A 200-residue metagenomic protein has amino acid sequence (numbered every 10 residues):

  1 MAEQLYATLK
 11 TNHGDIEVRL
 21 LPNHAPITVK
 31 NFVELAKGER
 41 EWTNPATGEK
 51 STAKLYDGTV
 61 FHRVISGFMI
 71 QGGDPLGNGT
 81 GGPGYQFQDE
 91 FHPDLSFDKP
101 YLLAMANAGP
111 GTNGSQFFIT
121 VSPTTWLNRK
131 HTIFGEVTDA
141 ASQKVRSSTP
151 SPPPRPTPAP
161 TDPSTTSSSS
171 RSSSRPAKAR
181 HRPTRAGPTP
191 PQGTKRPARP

Functional and structural regions predicted by a protein language model:
M1-A198: Cyclophilin-like peptidyl-prolyl cis-trans isomerases
